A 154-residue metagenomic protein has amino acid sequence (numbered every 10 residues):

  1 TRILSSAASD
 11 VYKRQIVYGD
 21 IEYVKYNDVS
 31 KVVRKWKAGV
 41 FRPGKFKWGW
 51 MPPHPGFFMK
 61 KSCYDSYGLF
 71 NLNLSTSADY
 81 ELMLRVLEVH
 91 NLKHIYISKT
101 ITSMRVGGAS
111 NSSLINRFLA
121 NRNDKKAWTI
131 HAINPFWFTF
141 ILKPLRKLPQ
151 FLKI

Functional and structural regions predicted by a protein language model:
T1-A8, Y12: Single conserved hydrophobic/aromatic residue that forms the stacking wall/gate of nucleotide- or nucleobase-binding
L4, P55, A78, F140-P144: Short, conserved alpha-helical segments within structured domains
L4, V24-Y26: Hydrophobic alpha-helical segments, especially N-terminal targeting/anchoring helices
S9, V29-S30: Inter-domain helical "communication" segments and dimerization helices that couple sensory or membrane-embedded modules
R14-I16: Short, Asp-centered acidic motifs that coordinate Mg2+ and/or phosphate in catalytic or ligand-binding sites
G19, K25, V33-L119: Conserved nucleotide-sugar donor-binding catalytic segment
V89-N91, S103, G107-I154: Hydrophobic helical membrane-anchoring modules
